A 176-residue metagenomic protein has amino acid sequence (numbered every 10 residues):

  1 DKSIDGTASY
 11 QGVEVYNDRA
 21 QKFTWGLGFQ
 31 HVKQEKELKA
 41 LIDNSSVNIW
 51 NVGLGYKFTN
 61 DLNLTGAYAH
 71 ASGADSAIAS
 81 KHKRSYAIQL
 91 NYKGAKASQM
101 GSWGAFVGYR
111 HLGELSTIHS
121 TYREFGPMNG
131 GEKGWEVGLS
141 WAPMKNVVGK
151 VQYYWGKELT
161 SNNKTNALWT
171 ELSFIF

Functional and structural regions predicted by a protein language model:
D1-R19, F23, Q30: Contiguous mid-protein beta-loop-alpha structural module that forms a pocket-lining wall or clamp of enzyme active
R19-F29, K33-F176: Outer-membrane beta-barrel pore domains
